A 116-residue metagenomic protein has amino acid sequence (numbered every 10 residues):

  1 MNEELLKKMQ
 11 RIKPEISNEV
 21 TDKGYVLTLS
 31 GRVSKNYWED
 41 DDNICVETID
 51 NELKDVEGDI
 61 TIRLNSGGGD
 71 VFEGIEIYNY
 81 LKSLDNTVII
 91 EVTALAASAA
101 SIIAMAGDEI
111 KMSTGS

Functional and structural regions predicted by a protein language model:
M1-A99, M105-S116: N-terminal organellar transit peptides
